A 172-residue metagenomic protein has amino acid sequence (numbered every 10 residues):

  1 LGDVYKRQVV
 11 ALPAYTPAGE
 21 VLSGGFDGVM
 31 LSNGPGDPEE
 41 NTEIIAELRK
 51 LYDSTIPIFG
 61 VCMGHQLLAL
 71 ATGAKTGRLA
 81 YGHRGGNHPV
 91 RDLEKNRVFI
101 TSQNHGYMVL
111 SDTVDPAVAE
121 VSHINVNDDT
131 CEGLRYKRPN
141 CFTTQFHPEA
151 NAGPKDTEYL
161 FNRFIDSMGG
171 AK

Functional and structural regions predicted by a protein language model:
L1-Y5: Short, small-residue-biased leader/transition segments that mark boundaries at the very start of proteins
V9, I58, C141: Hydrophobic anchor at the start of a short beta-strand that flanks the dinucleotide cofactor-binding loop
V10-L12, S122: General small-molecule cofactor/ligand-binding pocket signal
L12-E20: Short acidic loop-to-helix transition motifs that present clustered carboxylates
G24-G25: Active-site charged/polar residues at nucleotide-handling catalytic sites that mediate phosphoryl, nucleotidyl
G28, N33-S111, G153-M168: Cysteine-nucleophile active-site neighborhood
R97-R138: Catalytic beta-strand/loop cores that center a nucleophilic Ser/Cys/Thr and support acyl-enzyme chemistry
G133-A171: A glycine-centered loop/beta-turn motif at secondary-structure junctions
